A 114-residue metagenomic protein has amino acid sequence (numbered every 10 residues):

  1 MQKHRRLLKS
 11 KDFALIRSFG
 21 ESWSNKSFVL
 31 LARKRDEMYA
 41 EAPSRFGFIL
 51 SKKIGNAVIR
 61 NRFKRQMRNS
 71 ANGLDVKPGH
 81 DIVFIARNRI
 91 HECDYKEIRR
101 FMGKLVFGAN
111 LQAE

Functional and structural regions predicted by a protein language model:
M1-E114: Positively charged, solvent-exposed patches that mediate nucleic-acid binding
